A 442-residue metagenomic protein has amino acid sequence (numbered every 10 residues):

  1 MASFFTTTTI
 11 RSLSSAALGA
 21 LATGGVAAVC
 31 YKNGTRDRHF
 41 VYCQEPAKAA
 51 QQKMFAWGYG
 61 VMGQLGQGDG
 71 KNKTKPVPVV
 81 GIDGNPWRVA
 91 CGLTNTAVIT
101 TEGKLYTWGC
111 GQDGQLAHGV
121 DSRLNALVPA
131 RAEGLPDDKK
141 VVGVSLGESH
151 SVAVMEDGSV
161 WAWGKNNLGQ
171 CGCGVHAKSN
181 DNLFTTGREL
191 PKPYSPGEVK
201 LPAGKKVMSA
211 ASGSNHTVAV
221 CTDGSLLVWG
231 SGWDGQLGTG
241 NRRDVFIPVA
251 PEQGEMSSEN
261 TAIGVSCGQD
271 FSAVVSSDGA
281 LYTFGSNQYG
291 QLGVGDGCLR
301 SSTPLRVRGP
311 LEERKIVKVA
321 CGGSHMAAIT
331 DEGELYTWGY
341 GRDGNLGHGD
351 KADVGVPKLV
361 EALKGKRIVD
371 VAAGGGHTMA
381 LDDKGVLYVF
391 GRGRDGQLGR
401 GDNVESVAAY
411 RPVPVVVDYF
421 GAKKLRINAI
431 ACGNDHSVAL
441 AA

Functional and structural regions predicted by a protein language model:
A2-A442: Eukaryote-biased RCC1-like beta-propeller repeat architecture
